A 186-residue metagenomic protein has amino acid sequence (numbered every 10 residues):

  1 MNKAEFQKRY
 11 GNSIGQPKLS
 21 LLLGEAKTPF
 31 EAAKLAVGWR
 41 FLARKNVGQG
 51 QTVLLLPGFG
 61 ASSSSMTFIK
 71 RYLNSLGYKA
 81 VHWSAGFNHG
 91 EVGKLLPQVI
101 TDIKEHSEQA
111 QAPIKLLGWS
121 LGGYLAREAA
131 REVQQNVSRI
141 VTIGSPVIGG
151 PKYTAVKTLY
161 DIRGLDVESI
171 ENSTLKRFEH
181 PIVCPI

Functional and structural regions predicted by a protein language model:
M1-V53, L76, Q109, V156: Flexible, membrane-associating and regulatory peripheral segments of lipid-active enzymes
V53-S64, F68, N74-V183: Serine-dependent carboxylesterase/thioesterase catalytic core of lipase-like alpha/beta-hydrolase/SGNH enzymes
